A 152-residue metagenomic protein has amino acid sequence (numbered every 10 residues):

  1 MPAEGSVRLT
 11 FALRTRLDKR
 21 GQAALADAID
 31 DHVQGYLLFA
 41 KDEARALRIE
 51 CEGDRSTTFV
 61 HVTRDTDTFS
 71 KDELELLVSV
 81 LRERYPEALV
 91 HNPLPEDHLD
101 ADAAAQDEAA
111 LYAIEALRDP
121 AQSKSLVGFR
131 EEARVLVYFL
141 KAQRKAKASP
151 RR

Functional and structural regions predicted by a protein language model:
M1-A40: N-terminal interaction modules that seed assembly of large macromolecular complexes
M1-S6, L38-T57, V90-A110: Short glycine-rich, low-complexity/disordered patches
T10-T15, T63-F69, L140-Q143: Secondary-structure transition/turn motif
L13-R20, R55-R64, E108-E115: Short, charged low-complexity intrinsically disordered segments located at boundaries of structured domains
Q22-A24, L74-L77, K141: Surface-exposed beta-strand edges and their flanking turn/coil or helix-capping segments
A28-D31, S79-R84, A146-A148: Short, low-complexity, polar/charged sequence segments that are solvent-exposed and flexible
G35, F39-E87: A eukaryotic "domain-to-IDR transition" signal
P86-R152: Glycine-rich, aromatic-bearing surface loops/beta-hairpins
